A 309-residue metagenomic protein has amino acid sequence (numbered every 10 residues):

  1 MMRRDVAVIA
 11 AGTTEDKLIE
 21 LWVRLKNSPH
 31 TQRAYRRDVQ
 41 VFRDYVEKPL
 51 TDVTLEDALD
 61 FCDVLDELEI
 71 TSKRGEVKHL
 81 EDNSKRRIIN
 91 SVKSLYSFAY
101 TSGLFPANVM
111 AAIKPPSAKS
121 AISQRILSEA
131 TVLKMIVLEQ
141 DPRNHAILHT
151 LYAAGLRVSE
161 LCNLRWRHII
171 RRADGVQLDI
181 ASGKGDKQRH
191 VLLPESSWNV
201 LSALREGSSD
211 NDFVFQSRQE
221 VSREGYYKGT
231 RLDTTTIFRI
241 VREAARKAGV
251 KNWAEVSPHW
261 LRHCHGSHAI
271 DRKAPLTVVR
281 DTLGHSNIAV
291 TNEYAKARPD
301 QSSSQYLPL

Functional and structural regions predicted by a protein language model:
E20-R33, R37-I122: N-terminal core-binding DNA-recognition domain of tyrosine recombinases/integrases
V92, I147, G155, S159-L164 (+1 more regions): Alpha-helix N-cap/helix-start motif at helix boundaries, enriched for small hydrophobics
E129-V158, K187, G207: Basic, Lys/Arg- and aromatic-enriched nucleic-acid-binding interface segment
L138, T150-L151, L164, P258 (+2 more regions): Short alpha-helical segment immediately N-terminal to, or the first helix within, an HTH/HTH-like DNA-binding domain
S159, N163-V200: Conserved tyrosine-mediated DNA breakage-rejoining catalytic core shared by Y-recombinases
S182, L283-L309: Catalytic-site neighborhood detector that most strongly recognizes the C-terminal catalytic loop/helix of tyrosine
G183-A203, F213-E243: C-terminal catalytic core of Y-nucleophile DNA break-rejoin enzymes
V191, D210, F238-D281: Short, basic (Lys/Arg/His-rich) helix/loop patches that form interaction surfaces in the mid-to-C-terminal regions
